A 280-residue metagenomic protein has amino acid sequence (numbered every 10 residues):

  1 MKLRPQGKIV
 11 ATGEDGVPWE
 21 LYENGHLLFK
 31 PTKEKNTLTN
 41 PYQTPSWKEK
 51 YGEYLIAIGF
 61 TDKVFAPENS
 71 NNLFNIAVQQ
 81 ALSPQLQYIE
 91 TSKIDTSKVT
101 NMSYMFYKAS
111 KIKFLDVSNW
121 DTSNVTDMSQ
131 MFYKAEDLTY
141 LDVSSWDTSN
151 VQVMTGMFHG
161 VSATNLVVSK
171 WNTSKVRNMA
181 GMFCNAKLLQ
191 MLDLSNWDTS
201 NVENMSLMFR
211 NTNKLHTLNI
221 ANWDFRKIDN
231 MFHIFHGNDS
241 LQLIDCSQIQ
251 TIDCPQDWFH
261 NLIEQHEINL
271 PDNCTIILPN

Functional and structural regions predicted by a protein language model:
K2-N280: Negatively charged
